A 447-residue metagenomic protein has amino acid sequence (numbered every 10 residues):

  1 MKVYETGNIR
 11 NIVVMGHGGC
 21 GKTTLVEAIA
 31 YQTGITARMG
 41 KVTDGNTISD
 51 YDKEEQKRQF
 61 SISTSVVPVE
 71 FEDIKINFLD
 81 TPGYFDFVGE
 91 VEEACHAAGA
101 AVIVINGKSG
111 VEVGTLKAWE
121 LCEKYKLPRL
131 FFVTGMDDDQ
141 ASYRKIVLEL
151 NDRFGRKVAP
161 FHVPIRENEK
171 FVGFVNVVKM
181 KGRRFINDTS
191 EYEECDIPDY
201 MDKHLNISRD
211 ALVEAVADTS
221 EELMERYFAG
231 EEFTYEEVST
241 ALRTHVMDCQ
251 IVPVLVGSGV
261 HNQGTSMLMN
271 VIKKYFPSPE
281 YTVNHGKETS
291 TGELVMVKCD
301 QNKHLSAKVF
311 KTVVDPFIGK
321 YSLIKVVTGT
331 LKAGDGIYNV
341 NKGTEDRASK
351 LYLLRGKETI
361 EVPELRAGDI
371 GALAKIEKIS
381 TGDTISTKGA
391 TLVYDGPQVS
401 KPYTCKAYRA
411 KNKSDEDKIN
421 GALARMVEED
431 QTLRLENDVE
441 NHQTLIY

Functional and structural regions predicted by a protein language model:
M1-Y447: Structural and coupling elements of P-loop NTPases
